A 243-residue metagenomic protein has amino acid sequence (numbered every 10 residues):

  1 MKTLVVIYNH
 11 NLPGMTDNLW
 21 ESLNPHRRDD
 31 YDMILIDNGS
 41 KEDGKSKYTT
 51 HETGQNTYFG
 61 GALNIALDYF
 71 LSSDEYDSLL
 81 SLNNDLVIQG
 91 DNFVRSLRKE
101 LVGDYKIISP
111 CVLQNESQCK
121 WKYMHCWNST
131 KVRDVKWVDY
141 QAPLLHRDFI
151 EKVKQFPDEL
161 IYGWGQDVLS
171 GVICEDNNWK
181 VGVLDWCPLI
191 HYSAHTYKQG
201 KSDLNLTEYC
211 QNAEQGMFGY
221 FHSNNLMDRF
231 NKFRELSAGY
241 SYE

Functional and structural regions predicted by a protein language model:
M1-E21: N-proximal low-complexity "stem/linker" segments adjacent to membrane-targeting elements
E21-D30: Short, acidic, metal-binding catalytic loop of nucleotide-sugar glycosyltransferases
T53-F70: Glycine-rich, basic loop-to-helix element that forms the pyrophosphate-binding segment of sugar-nucleotide handling
Y76-V87: Short beta-strand-to-loop acidic/aromatic patch adjacent to the donor-nucleotide binding site
D91-I107: Conserved donor-nucleotide/metal-binding helix-loop-beta segment in metal-dependent transferases, i.e., the alpha-helix
I108-K122: Short beta-strand-to-loop element that shapes/binds the nucleotide-sugar donor at the catalytic cleft/hinge
W127-L145, G163: A recurrent flexible, glycine/aromatic-enriched loop bordering the glycosyltransferase active site that acts as
L160-W164, V168-E243: C-terminal catalytic/acceptor-binding lobe
